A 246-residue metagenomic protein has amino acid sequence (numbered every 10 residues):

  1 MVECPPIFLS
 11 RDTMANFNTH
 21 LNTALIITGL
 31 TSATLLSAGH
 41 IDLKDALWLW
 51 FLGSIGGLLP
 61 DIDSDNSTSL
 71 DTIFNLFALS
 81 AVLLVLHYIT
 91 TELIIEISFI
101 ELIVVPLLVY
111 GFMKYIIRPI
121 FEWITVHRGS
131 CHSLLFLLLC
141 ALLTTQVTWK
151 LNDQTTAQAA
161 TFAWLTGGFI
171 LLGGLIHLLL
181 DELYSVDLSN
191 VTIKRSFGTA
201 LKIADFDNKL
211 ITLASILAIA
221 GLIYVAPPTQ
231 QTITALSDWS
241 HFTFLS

Functional and structural regions predicted by a protein language model:
V2-S246: N-terminal membrane-targeting hydrophobic helices
